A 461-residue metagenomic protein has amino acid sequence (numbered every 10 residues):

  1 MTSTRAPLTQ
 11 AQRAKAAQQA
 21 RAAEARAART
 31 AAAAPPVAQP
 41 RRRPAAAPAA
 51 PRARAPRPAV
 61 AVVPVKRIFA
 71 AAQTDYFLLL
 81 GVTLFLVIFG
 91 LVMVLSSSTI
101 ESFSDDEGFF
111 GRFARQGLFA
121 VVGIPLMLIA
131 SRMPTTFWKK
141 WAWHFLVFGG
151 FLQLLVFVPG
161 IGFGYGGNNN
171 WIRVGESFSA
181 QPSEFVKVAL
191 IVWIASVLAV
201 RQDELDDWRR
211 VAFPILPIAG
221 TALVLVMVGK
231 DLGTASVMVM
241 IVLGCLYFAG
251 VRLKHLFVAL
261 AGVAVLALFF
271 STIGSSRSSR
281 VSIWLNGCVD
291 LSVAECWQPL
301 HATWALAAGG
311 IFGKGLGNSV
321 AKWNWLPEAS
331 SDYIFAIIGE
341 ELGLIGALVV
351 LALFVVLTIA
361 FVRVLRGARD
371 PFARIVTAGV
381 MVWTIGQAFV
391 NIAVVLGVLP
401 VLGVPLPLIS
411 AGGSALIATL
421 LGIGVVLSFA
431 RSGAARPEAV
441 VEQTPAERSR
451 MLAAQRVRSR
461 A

Functional and structural regions predicted by a protein language model:
M1-A61, V65-K66, V390-A461: A juxtamembrane structural motif centered on a specific transmembrane helix
T9, A25, L80-S96, S102-L300 (+3 more regions): Hydrophobic alpha-helical transmembrane segments of multi-pass inner membrane proteins, especially in bacterial systems
I68-T83: N-terminal membrane topogenic signal
F69-Q73, D207, V211-A212, W323-L326 (+1 more regions): Helix-boundary and loop/linker segments of multi-pass membrane transporters
E176-V186, G229-K230, G310, K314-G315 (+1 more regions): Glycine/serine-rich anion-binding loops at beta->alpha junctions that coordinate negatively charged ligand groups
D231-S236, K314-S319, A329-S331, L348 (+2 more regions): Transmembrane helix boundary and interhelical junction motifs in multipass membrane proteins
V293-N318: Extracytoplasmic/periplasmic regions of membrane proteins
G310-I345, A368: Long extracytoplasmic/lumenal interhelical loops at the membrane interface of multi-pass membrane proteins
